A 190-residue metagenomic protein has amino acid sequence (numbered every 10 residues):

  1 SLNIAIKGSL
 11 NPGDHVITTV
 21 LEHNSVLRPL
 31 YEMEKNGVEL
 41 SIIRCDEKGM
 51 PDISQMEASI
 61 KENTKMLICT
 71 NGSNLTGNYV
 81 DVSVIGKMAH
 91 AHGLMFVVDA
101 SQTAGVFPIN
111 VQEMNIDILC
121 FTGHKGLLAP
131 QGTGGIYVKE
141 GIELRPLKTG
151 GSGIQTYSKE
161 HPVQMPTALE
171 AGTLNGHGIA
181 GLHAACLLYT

Functional and structural regions predicted by a protein language model:
S1-L188: Pyridoxal 5′-phosphate
